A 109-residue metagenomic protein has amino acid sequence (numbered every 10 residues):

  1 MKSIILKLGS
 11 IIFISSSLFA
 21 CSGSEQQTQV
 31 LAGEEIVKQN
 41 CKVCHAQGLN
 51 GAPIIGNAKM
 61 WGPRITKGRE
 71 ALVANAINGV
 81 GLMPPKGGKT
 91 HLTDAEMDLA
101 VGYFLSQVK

Functional and structural regions predicted by a protein language model:
M1-G9: Bacterial N-terminal signal peptides that target proteins for export
S10-I14: Hydrophobic helical h-region of N-terminal Sec-dependent signal peptides in bacterial secretory/periplasmic proteins
S17-A20: C-terminal motif of bacterial Sec signal peptides marking the signal peptidase cleavage site
S22-E25: Bacterial signal peptide processing site
V30, E34-K38, V108-K109: Short sequence/structural segments immediately N-terminal
E34, A46-A74: Gly/Gly-Pro-rich "capping" loops immediately C-terminal to redox-active cysteine motifs in periplasmic/lumenal
K38-Q47, A100: The canonical Cys-X-X-Cys-His
P53-I54, N75-D98, F104-Q107: Axial heme c-ligation environment in periplasmic c-type cytochrome domains
